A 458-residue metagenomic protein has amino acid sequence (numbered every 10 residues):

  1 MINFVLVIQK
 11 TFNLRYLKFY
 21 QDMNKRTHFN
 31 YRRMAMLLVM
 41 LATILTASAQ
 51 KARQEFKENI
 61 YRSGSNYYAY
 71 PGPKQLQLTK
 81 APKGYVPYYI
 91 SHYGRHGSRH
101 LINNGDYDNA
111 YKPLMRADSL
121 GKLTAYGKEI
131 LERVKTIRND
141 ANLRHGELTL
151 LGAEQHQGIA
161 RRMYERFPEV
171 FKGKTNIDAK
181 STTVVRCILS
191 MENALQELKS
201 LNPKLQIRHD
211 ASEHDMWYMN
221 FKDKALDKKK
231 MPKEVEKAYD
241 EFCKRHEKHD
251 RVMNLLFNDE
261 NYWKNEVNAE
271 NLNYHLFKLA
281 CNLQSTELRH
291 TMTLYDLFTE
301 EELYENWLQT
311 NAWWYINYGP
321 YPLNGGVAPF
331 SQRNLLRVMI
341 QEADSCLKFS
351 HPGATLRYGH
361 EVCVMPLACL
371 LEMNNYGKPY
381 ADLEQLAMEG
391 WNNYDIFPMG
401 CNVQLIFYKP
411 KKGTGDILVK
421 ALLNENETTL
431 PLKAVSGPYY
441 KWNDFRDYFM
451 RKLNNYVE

Functional and structural regions predicted by a protein language model:
M1-A52: Bacterial Sec-dependent N-terminal signal peptides
Q50-N176, T182-T355, G359-E458: Signature for phosphate-centric chemistry
